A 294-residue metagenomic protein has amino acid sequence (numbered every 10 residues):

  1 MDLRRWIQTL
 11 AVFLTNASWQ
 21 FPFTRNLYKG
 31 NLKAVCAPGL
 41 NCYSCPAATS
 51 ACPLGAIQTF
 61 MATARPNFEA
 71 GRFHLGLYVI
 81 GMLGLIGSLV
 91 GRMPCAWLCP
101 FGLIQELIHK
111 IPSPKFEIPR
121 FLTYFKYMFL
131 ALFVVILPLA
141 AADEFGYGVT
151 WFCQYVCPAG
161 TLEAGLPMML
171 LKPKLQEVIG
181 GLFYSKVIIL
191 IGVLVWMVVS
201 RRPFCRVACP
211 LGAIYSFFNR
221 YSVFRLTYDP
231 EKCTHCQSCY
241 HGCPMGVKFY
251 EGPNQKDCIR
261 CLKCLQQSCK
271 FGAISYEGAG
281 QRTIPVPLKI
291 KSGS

Functional and structural regions predicted by a protein language model:
M1-Y250, K256-S294: Non-ligating segments of multi-cofactor redox enzymes
